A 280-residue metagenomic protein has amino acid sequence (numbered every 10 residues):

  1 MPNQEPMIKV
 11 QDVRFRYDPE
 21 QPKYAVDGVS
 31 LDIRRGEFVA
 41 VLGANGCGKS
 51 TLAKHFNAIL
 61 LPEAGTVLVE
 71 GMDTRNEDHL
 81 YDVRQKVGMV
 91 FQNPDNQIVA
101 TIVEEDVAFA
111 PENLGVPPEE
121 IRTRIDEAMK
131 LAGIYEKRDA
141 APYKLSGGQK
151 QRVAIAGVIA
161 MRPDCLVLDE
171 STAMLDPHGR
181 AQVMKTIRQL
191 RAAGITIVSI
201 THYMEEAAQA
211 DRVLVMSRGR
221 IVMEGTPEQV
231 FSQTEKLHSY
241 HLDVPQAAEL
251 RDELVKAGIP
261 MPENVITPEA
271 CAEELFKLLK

Functional and structural regions predicted by a protein language model:
L42-A44: The feature captures the beta-strand-to-loop junction immediately N-terminal to the Walker
N57: Helix-to-loop junction immediately C-terminal to a conserved catalytic motif
G65-R75, V83: Conserved ABC transporter NBD signature motif
E119-K137: Conserved ABC ATPase "signature" region
A141-L145, Q149: Conserved ABC ATPase signature
L166-D169: Catalytic Walker B motif of ABC-type/P-loop ATPase nucleotide-binding domains
